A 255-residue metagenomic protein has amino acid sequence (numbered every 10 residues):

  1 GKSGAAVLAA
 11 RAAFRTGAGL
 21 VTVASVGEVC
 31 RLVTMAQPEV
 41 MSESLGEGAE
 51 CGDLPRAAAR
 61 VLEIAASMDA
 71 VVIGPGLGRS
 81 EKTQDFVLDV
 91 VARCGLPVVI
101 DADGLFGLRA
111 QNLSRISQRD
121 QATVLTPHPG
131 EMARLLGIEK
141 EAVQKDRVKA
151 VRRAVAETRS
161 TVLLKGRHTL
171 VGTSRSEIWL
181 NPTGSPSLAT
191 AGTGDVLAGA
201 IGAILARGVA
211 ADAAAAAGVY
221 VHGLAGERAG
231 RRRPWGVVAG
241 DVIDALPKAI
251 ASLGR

Functional and structural regions predicted by a protein language model:
G1-V98, F106-V124, P129-R255: Small-residue (G/A/S/T)-rich helix-start motifs and N-terminal tracts that mark the onset
